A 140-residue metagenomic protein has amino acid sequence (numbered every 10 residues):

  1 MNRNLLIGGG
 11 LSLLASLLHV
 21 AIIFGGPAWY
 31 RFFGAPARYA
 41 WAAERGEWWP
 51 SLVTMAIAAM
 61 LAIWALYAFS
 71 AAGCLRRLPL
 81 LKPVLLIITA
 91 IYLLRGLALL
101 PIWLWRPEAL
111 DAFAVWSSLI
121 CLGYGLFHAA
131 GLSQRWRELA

Functional and structural regions predicted by a protein language model:
M1-L14, R77-I88: Interfacial segments of alpha-helical transmembrane regions
M1-R3, S133-A140: Short, charged juxtamembrane terminal tails flanking transmembrane helices
L18-V53, A71-C74: Interfacial loop at the N-terminal end of multi-pass membrane proteins
A40, R77-L81, R106-L119: Non-cytosolic membrane-interface motifs at loop->transmembrane helix junctions
M55-I63, L119-A130: Hydrophobic cores of alpha-helical transmembrane segments in multi-pass inner/ER membrane proteins, independent
A65-K82, W103, R135: Juxtamembrane helix-break-helix junctions at the cytosolic face of small multi-pass alpha-helical membrane proteins
V84-L100: Hydrophobic alpha-helical membrane segments
L99-F113, L132-Q134: Membrane-helix boundary connector in multi-pass membrane proteins
